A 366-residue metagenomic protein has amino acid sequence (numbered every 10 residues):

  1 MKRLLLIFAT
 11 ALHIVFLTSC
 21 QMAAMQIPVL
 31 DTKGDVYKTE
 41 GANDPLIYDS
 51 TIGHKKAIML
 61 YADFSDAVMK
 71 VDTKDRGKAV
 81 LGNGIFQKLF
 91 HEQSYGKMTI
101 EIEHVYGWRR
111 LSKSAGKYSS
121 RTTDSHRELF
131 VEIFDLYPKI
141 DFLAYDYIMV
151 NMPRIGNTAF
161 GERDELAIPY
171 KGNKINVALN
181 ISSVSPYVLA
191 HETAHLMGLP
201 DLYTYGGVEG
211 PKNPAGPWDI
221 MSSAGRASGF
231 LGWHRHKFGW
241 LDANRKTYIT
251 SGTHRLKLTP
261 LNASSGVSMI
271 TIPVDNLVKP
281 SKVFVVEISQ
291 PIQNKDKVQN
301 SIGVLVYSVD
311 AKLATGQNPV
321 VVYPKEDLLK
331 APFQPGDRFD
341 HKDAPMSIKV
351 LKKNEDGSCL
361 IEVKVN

Functional and structural regions predicted by a protein language model:
M1-L4: Positively charged n-region of N-terminal signal peptides that target proteins for export
L6-I14: Hydrophobic helical h-region of N-terminal Sec-dependent signal peptides in bacterial secretory/periplasmic proteins
T18-S19: C-terminal motif of bacterial Sec signal peptides marking the signal peptidase cleavage site
M22: Short, conserved catalytic or interaction motifs in soluble domains
M25-A42, S50, K70-V71, E162-S183 (+1 more regions): Non-catalytic C-terminal accessory/binding modules of secreted extracellular proteins
Q26-V184, V188-A190, G207, Q293 (+1 more regions): Zn2+-dependent metallopeptidase catalytic core
H54, N213-G216, S301: Short, solvent-exposed loop/turn segments at the edges of secondary structure
F142, Y147-K295: Extracellular hydrolytic enzyme modules, especially secreted metalloproteases of the metzincin/thermolysin-like class
